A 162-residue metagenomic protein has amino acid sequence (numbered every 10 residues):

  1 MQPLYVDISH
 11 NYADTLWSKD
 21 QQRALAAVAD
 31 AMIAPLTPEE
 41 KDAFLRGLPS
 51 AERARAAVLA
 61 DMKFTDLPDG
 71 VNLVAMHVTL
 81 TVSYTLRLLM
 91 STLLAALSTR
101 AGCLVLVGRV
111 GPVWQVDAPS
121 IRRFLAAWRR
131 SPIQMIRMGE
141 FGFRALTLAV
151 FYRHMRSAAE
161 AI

Functional and structural regions predicted by a protein language model:
M1-P3: N-terminal membrane-anchoring alpha-helices
Y5-H154: Acidic/polar surface patches and capping/hinge elements
R153-I162: Alpha-helical transmembrane segments and their immediate juxtamembrane flanks in integral membrane proteins
